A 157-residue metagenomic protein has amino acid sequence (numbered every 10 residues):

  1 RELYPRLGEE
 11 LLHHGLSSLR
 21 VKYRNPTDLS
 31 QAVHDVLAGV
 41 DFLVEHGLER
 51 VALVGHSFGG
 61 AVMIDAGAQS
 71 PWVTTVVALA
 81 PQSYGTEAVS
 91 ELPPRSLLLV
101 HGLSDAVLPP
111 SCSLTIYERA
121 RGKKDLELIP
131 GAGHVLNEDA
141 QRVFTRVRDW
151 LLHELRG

Functional and structural regions predicted by a protein language model:
R1-R20: Short, surface-exposed "cap/lid" segments of acyl-processing enzymes
L3, T27-H46, D65: Alpha/beta-hydrolase active-site loop
G55-M63: Gly/Ala-rich beta-loop-alpha elbow adjacent to hydrolase catalytic centers
L92-P93, L98-H101, D105: Short beta-strand/loop motif that positions the catalytic acidic residue of the alpha/beta-hydrolase fold
S104-L108, V135: Acidic catalytic loop of the alpha/beta-hydrolase fold
P109-E118: Short alpha-helix in the alpha/beta-hydrolase fold that links the catalytic acid
R119-V135: Catalytic histidine neighborhood in serine/cysteine hydrolases with alpha/beta-hydrolase-type architecture
A132-F144: Catalytic histidine-centered segment of alpha/beta-hydrolase-like enzymes
